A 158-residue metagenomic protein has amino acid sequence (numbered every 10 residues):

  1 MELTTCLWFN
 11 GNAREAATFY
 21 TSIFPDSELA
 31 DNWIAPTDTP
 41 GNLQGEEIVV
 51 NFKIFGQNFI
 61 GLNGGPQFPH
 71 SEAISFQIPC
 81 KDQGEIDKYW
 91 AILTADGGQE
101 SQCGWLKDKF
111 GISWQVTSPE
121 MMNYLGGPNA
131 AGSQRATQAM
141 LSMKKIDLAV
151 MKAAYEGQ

Functional and structural regions predicted by a protein language model:
T4, E47-I48, S101-C103: Short loop/turn microsegments at loop-to-beta-strand junctions
L7-G56: Core segments of cupin and vicinal oxygen chelate
A13, I23, I54, P69-H70 (+3 more regions): Vicinal oxygen chelate
M121-R135: A short, polar/charged loop-to-alpha-helix boundary motif
S133-Q158: Acidic/histidine-enriched, glycine/proline-rich intrinsically disordered or flexible terminal extensions
